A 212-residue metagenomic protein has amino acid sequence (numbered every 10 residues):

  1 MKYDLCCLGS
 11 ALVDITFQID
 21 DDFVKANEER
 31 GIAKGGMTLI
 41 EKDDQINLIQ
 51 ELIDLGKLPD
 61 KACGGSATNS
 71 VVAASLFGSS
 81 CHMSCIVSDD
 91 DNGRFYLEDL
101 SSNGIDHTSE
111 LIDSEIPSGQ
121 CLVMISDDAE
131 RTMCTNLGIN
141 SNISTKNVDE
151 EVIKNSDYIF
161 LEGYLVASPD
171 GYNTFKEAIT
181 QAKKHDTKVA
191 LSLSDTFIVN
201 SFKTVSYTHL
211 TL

Functional and structural regions predicted by a protein language model:
M1-S84: Glycine-rich phosphate/adenosyl-contacting loop at the front of the ribokinase-like
I86, T108-D113, V123-P169: Conserved phosphate-binding/catalytic loop of the ribokinase/pfkB sugar-kinase fold
Y164, S194-T196: Active-site beta-loop-alpha junctions enriched in small/polar residues
N173, V199-Y207: Distinct, well-ordered alpha-helical segments
K184-K188: A short helix->loop->beta-strand "cap" motif at the edges of active sites that frequently abuts
T208-L212: Conserved small/polar residues in nucleotide/adenosyl-binding loops
